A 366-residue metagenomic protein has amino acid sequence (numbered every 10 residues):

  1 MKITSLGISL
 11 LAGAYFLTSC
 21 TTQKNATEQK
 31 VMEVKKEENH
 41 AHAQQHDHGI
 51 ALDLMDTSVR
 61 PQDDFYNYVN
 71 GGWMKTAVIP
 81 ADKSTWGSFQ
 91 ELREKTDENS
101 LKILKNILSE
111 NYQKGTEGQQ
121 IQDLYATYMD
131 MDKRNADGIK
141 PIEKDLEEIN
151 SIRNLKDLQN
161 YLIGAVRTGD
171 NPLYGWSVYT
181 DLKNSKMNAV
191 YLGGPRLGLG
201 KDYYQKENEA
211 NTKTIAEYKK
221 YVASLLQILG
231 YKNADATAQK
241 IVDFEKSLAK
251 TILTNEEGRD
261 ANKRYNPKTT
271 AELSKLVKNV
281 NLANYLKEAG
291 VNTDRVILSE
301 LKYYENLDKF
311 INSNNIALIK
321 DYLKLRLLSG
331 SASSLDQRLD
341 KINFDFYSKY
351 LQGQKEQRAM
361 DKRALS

Functional and structural regions predicted by a protein language model:
M1-G7: Bacterial N-terminal signal peptides that target proteins for export
G7-Y15: Bacterial N-terminal signal peptides
L17-S19: C-terminal motif of bacterial Sec signal peptides marking the signal peptidase cleavage site
T21-E28: Bacterial lipoprotein signal-peptidase II cleavage site
K36-D53: Short, Gly/Pro- and small/polar-rich lid/capping loops
A43-Q44, R60-D63, Y68-M129, K133: Active-site-surrounding "flap" and adjacent substrate/cofactor-binding loops of secreted or lumenal enzymes, prototyped
L52-D53, T57-P61: A charge-rich, low-complexity, intrinsically flexible signal that marks solvent-exposed coils, linkers, repeats
I107-S366: Noncatalytic, helix-rich "gating/capping" subdomain that lines the substrate-entry/channel surface of large enzyme
